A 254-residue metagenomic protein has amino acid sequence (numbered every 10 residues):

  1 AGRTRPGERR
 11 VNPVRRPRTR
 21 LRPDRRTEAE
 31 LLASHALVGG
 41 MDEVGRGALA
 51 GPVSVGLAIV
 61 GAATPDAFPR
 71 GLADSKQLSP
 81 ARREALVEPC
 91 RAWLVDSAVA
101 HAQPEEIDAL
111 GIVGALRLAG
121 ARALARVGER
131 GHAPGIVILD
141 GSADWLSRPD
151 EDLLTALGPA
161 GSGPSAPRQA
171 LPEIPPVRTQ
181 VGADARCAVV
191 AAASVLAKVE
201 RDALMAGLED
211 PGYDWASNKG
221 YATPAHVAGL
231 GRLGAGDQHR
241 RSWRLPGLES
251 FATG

Functional and structural regions predicted by a protein language model:
A1-G254: RNase H-like, Mg2+-dependent phosphodiesterase core, and more generally RNA phosphate-backbone-engaging helix-loop
